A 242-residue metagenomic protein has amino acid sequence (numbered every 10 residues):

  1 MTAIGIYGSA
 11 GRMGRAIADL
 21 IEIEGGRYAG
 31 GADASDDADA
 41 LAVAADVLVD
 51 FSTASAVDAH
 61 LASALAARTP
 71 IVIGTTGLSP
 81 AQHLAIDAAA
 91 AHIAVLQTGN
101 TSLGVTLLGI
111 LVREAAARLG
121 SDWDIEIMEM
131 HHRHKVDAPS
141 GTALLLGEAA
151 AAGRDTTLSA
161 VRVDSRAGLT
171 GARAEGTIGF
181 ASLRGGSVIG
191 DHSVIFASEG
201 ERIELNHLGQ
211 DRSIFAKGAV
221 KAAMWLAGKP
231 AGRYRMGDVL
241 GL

Functional and structural regions predicted by a protein language model:
A3, Y7, R12-A45, D122-L242: C-terminal substrate-binding/catalytic lobe of Rossmann-fold NAD(P)-dependent oxidoreductases
Y7, F51-S52, G74-T75, T98 (+1 more regions): Structural motif
I17, H60, L84-I86, A115 (+2 more regions): Aromatic/hydrophobic pocket-lining residues that form π-stacking "cages" and hydrophobic walls in ligand
A34-D36, T76-S79, N100-T101: Short, acidic/turn-prone active-site loops that include or flank metal/cofactor- and phosphate-binding residues
D36-A40, A56, A81-A85: Short acidic active-site motifs
L48-A66, G77-Q82: Beta-loop-alpha module in the N-terminal Rossmann-like domain of NAD(P)-dependent dehydrogenases, especially those
A62, T75-L96, T106, L111-A115: Rossmann-fold NAD(P)-binding glycine/threonine-rich loop
P70, A85-S102, G120-I125: Rossmann-fold dehydrogenase core element
